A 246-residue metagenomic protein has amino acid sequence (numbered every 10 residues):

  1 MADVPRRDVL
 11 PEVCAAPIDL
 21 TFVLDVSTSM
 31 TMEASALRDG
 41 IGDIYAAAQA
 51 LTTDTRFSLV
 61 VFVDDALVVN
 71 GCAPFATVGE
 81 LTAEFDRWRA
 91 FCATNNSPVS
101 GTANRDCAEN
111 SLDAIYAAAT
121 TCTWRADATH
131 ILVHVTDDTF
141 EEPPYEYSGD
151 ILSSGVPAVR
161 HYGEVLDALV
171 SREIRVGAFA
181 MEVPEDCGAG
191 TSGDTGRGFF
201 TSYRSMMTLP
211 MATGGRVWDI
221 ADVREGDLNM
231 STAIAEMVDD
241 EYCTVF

Functional and structural regions predicted by a protein language model:
M1-F246: Divalent cation-coordinating acidic motifs and surrounding scaffolds that mediate Ca2+/Mg2+/Mn2+/Zn2+-dependent binding
